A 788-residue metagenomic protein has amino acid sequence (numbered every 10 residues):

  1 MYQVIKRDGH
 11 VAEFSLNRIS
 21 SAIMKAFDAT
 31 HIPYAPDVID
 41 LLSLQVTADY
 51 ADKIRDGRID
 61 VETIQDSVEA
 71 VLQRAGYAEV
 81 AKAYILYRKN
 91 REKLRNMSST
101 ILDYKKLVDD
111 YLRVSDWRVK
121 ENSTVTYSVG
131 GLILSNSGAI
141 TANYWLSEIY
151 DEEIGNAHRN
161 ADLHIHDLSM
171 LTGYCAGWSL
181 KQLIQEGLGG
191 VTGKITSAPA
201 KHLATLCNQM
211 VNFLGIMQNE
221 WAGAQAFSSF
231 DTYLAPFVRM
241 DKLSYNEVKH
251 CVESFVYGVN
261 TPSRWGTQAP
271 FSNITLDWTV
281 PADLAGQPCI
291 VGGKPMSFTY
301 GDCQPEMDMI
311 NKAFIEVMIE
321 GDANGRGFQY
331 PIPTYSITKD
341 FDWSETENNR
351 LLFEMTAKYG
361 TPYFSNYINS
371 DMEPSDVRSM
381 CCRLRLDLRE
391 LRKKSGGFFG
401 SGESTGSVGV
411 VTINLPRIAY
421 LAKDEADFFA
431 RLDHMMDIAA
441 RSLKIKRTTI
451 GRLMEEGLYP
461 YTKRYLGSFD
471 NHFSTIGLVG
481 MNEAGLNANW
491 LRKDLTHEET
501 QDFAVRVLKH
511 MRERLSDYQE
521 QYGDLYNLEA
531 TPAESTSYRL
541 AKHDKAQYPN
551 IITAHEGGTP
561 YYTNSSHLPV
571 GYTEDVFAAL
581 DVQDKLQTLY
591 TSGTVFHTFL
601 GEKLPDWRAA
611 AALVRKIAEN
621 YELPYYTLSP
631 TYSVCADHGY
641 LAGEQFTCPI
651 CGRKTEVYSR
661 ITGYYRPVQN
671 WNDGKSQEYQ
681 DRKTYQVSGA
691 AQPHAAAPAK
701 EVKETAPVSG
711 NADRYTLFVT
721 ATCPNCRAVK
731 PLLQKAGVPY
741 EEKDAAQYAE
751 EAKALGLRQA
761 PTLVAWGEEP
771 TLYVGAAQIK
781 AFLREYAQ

Functional and structural regions predicted by a protein language model:
M1, K753-V764: Structural micro-motif
M1-K106, S468: Charged, amphipathic alpha-helical regulatory modules used for macromolecular assembly or allosteric control
S67-L72, W278, P460-A484: Core structural elements
N90-L94, T100-D470, L491, H497-I650 (+1 more regions): Conserved catalytic cores of very large enzyme subunits
T631-I650, E656, R660-A712, K735: Intrinsic, low-complexity terminal and presequence regions
T705-A736: Local sequence-structure signature of Cys/Sec-based thiol-disulfide redox active-site neighborhoods
V738-E750: Thiol-based oxidoreductase modules, predominantly thioredoxin-like and allied folds used for disulfide exchange
A765-Q788: Non-catalytic, surface beta->alpha helical segment in thiol-disulfide oxidoreductase systems
